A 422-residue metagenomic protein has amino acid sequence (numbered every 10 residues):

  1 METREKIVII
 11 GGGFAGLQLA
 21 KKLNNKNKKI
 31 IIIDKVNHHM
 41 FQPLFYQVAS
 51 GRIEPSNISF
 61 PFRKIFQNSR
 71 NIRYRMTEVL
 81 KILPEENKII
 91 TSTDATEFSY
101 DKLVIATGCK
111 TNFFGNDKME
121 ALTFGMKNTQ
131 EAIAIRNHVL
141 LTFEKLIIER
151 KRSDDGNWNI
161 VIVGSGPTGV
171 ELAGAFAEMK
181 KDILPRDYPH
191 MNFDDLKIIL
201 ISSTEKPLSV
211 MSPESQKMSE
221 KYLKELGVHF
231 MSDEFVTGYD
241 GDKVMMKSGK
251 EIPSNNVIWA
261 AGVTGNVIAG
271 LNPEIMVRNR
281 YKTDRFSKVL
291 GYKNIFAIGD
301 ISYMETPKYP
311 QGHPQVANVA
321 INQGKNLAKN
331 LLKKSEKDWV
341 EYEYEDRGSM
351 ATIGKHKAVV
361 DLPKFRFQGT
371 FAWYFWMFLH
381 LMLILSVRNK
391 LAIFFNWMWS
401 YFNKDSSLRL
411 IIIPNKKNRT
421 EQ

Functional and structural regions predicted by a protein language model:
M1-E5, I72-V163, I258: FAD-binding core/adjacent interface of flavoenzyme oxidoreductases
E2-R75, L80-K81, P167-V210, I258: Beta1-alpha1 glycine-rich phosphate/pyrophosphate-binding loop at the start of Rossmann-like nucleotide-binding domains
R70-E85, A177-R285, G291: A Rossmann-like FAD-binding core segment of flavoenzymes
G108-T111, A173, V263-G265: Short glycine-rich anion-binding loops that position phosphate/pyrophosphate groups of nucleotides and phosphorylated
L122-S153, D242-M245, E251-N322: FAD-site-proximal beta/loop scaffold in flavoenzymes
D154-M211, M218, H229-M231, Q315-L331 (+2 more regions): Rossmann-like dinucleotide-binding core of oxidoreductases
N326-Q422: C-terminal, flexible cofactor-proximal segment of oxidoreductases
